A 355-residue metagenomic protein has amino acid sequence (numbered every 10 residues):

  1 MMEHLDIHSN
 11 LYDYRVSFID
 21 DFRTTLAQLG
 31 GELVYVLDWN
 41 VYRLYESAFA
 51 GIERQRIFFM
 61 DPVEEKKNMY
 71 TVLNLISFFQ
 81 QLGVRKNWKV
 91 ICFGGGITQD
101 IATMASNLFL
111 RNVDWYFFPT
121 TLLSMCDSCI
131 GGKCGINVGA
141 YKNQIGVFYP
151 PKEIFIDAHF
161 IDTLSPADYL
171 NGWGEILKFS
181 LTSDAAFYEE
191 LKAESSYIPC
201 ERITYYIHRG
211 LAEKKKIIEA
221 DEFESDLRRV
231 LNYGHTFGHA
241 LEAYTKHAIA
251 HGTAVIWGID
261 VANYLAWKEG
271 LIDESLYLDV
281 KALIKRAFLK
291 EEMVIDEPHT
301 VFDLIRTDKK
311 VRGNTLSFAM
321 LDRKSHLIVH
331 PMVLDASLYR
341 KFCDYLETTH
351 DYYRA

Functional and structural regions predicted by a protein language model:
M1-K89: ATP/NTP phosphate-donor binding region
L5, I176, I272-A355: C-terminal charged capping/lid subdomain of soluble metabolic enzymes
H8, G83-R85, L108-F109, N137-V138 (+3 more regions): Solvent-exposed alpha-helices and their adjacent loops that cap or buttress functional pockets in soluble metabolic
I19, Y35, P119, D157 (+2 more regions): Residue-level signal for inorganic ion chemistry
N74-F93, A102-F117: Non-catalytic interfacial helical region
I97-M104, A240: Short glycine/serine/threonine-rich phosphate/pyrophosphate-binding segments that cradle anionic phosphate groups
M104-E194: A glycine/threonine-rich phosphate-anchoring loop and its flanking beta-alpha core in nucleotide/phosphate-binding
A193-H299: Active-site segments that bind and position negatively charged phosphate/pyrophosphate groups
